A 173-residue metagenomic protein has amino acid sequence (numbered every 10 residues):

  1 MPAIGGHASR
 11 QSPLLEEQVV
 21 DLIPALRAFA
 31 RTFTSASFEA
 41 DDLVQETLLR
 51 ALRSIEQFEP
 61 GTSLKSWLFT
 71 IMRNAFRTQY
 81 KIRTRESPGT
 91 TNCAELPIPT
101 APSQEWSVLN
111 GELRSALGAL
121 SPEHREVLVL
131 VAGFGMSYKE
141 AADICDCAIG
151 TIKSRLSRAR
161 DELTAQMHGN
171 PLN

Functional and structural regions predicted by a protein language model:
G6-E17, R27-E46, E56-E59, L172: Short, charged helix-capping/linker segments at alpha-helix termini
L15-E17, E112-S121: Short amphipathic alpha-helical boundary/capping segments
F38, K139, G150: Residues within helix-turn-helix
D42-L49, T62-N74: Structural recognition of an alpha-helix C-terminal capping motif at a helix-to-coil junction
E59, T70-T90, E105-W106, R158: Arg/Lys-rich amphipathic alpha helix in sigma70-family domain 2
T78, E86-R114, S137: Internal acidic/polar
V127-V131: A short pre-motif secondary-structure segment
C145-G169: DNA-recognition helix of helix-turn-helix
